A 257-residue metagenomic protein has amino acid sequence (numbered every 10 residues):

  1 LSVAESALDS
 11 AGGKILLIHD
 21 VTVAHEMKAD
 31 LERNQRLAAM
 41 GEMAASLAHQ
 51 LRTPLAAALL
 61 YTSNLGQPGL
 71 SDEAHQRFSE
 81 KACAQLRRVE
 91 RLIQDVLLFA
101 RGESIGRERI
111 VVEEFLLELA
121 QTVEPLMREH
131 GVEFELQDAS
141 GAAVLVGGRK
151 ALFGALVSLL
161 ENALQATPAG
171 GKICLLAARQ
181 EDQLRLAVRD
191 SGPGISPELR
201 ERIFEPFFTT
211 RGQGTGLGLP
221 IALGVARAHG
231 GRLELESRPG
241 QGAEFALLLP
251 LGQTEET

Functional and structural regions predicted by a protein language model:
S2, E108-Q121: A conserved beta-strand-to-alpha-helix junction within the catalytic ATP-binding
E103-I105, V144-G147, T210: Conserved micro-motifs of the catalytic ATP-binding
E108, R128, E133-A143: Conserved catalytic submotifs in the C-terminal HATPase_c
V112, G194-R202: Short helix N-cap motif at coil->helix boundaries in the Bergerat
G170-D182: Short beta-strand/loop element within the Bergerat-fold HATPase_c
